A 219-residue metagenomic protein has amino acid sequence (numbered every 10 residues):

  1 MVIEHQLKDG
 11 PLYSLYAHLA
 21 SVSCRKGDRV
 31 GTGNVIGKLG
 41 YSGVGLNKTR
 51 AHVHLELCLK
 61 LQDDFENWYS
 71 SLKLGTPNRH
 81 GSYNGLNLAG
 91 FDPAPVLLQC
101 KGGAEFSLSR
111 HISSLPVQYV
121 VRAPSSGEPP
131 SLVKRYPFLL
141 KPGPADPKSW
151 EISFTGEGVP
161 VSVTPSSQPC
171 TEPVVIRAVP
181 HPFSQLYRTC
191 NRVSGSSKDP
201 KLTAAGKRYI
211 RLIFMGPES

Functional and structural regions predicted by a protein language model:
M1-E4, L15, K38-S42, N78-S82: Sparse, context-dependent recognition of short Cys/His-centered cofactor- or disulfide-binding micro-motifs
M1-S23, R50-H54: Zn2+-dependent peptidoglycan hydrolase active-site motif and core
G10, G45, D64: Flexible, glycine-rich phosphate/dinucleotide-binding loops and adjacent beta-alpha linkers at cofactor/substrate
L19-K26, G40-G43: Gly/Ser-rich catalytic serine loop of serine hydrolases
R25, G31, R50, H54-R211: Acidic, glycine-rich catalytic/binding loops that coordinate metals and/or anionic ligands
G27-L39: A structural signal for short beta-strand/turn segments enriched in small hydrophobics and glycine
L39-H52: Active-site loop architecture of trypsin-fold serine endopeptidases
F214-S219: Extended, compositionally biased alpha-helical segments that mediate assembly or anchoring
